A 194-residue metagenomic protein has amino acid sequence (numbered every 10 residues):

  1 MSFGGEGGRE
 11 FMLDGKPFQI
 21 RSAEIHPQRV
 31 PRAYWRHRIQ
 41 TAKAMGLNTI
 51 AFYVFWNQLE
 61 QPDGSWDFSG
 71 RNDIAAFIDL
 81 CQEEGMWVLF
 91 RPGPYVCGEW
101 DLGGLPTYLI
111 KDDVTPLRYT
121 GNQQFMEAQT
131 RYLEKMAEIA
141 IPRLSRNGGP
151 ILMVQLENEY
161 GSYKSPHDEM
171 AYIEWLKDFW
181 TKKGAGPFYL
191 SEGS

Functional and structural regions predicted by a protein language model:
M1-T49, D79, E83: N-terminal carbohydrate-binding accessory modules
Q19-A23, N48-F52, V88-P92, L152-L156 (+1 more regions): Hydrophobic faces of well-ordered beta-strands that scaffold small-molecule active sites in alpha/beta enzyme cores
H26, F55, G93-C97, L156-G161 (+1 more regions): Active-site beta-loop-alpha junctions enriched in small/polar residues
Q28, R32, D67, R71 (+2 more regions): Solvent-exposed, acidic/flexible segments
V30-P31, E60-G64, G161-P166: A generic structural signal for short coil/turn motifs at secondary-structure boundaries
W35-G103, T107-L109, L176-G186: Aromatic-lined substrate-binding rim segments of carbohydrate-active enzymes
V96-E138: Active-site-adjacent "subsite" loops/lids of carbohydrate-active enzymes
Q124-S194: Active-site neighborhood of glycoside hydrolase catalytic domains
